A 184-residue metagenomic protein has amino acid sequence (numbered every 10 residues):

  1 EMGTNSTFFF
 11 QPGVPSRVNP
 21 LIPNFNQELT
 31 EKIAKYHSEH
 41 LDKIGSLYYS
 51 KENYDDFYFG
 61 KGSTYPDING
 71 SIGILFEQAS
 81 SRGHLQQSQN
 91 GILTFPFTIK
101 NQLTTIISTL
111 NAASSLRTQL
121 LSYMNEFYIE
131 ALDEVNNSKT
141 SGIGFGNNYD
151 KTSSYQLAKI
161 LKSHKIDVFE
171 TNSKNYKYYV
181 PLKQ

Functional and structural regions predicted by a protein language model:
E1-M2: Proline-aspartate-enriched helix->loop->beta-strand connector
S6: Conserved, charged catalytic cores of large soluble enzymes
Q11-L47, Y54, T64-Q184: Intrinsic-disorder/low-complexity accessory segments
D56-F59: Non-catalytic beta-strand/loop surface segments
